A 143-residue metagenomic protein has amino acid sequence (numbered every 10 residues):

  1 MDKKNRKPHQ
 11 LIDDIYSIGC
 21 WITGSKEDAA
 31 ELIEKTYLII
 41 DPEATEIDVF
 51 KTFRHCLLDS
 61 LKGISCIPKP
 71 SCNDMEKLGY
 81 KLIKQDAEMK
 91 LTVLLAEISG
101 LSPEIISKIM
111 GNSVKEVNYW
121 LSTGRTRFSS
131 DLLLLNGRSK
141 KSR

Functional and structural regions predicted by a protein language model:
M1-S17, D41, T45-E46, K90: A short, charge-rich alpha-helical start-of-domain segment used by transcription regulators
K26-E43: Conserved RNAP core-binding helix
I40, L57-S65, F128, L132: Hydrophobic recognition helices of helix-based DNA-binding modules
E46-C72: Arg/Lys-rich amphipathic alpha helix in sigma70-family domain 2
P68, E76-D86, K108: Short amphipathic alpha-helical boundary/capping segments
K84-I105, I109: Short amphipathic alpha helix immediately N-terminal
M110-R143: DNA-recognition helix of helix-turn-helix
